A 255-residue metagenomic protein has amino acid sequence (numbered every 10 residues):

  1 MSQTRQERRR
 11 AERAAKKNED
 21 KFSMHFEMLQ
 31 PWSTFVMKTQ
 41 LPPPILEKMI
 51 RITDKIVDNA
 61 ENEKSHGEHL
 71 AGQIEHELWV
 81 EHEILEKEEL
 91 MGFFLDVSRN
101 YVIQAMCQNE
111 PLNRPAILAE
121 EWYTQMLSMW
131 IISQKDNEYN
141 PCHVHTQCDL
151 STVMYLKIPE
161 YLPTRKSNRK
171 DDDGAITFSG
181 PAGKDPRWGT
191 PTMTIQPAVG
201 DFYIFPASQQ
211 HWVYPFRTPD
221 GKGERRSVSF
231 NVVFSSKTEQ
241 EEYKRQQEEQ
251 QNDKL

Functional and structural regions predicted by a protein language model:
M1-K17: Short Lys/Arg-rich cationic patches that frequently serve as NLS/NoLS or arginine-rich RNA/DNA-binding motifs
K16-A119, N137-N140: Non-heme Fe(II)/2-oxoglutarate
F35, E224-V228: Short beta-strand micro-motifs in enzyme catalytic cores
T39, M154, F230-V232: Preference for bulky hydrophobic residues occupying beta-strand positions in well-ordered beta-sheet regions
C107, P111, L162-R165, E241: Short, solvent-exposed secondary-structure capping/transition elements
Y123-I204, Q209, Y214, D220-E224 (+1 more regions): Catalytic core of non-heme Fe(II) oxygenases with the double-stranded beta-helix
S229-L255: Double-stranded beta-helix
